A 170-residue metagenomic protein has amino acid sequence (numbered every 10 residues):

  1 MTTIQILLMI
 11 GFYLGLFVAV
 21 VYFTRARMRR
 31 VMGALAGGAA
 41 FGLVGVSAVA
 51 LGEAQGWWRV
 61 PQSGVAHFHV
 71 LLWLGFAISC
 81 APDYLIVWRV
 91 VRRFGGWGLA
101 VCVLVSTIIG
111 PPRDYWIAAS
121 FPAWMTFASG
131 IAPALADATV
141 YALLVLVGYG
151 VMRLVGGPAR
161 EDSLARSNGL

Functional and structural regions predicted by a protein language model:
M1-L170: Aromatic-rich, lipid-facing transmembrane alpha helices and their immediate juxtamembrane interface loops in integral
